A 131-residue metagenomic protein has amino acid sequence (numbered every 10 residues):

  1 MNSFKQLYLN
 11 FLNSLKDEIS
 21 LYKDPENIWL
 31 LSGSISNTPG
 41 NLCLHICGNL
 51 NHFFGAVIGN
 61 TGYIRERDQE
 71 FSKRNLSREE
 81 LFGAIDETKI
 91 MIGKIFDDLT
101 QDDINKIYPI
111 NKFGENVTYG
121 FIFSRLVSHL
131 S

Functional and structural regions predicted by a protein language model:
M1-F4, G48-D98, D102-K112: Short, helix-capping/interhelical loops that line the mouth of catalytic, cofactor-, or ligand-binding pockets
N2-L7, D17-S20: Basic/aromatic DNA-contact patch characteristic of tyrosine site-specific recombinases
K5, L9, E26-Q69, I110-S131: Short, contiguous alpha-helical
F11-E18, L81-I95, L126-H129: Alpha-helical packing segments of well-folded alpha/beta enzyme cores
K16-I19, N37, E79, N116: Amphipathic alpha-helical interaction segments
L21-P25: Short secondary-structure junctions
